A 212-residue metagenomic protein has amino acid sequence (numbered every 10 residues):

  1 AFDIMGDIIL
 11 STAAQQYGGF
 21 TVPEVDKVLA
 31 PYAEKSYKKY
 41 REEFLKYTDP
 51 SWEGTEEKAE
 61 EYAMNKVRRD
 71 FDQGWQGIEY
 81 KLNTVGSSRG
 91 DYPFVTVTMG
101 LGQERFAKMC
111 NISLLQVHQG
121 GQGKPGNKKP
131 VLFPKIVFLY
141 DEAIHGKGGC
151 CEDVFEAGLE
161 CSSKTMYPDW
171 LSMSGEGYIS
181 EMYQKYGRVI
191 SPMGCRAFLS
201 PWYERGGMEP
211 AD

Functional and structural regions predicted by a protein language model:
A1-D212: Conserved catalytic cores of very large enzyme subunits
